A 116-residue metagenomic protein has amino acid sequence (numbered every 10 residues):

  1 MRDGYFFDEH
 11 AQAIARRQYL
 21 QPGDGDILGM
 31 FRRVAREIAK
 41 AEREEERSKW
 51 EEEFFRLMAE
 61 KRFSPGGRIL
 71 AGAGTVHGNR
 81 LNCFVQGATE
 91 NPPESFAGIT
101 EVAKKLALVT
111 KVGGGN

Functional and structural regions predicted by a protein language model:
M1-N116: Extended catalytic cores of very large enzyme megasubunits
